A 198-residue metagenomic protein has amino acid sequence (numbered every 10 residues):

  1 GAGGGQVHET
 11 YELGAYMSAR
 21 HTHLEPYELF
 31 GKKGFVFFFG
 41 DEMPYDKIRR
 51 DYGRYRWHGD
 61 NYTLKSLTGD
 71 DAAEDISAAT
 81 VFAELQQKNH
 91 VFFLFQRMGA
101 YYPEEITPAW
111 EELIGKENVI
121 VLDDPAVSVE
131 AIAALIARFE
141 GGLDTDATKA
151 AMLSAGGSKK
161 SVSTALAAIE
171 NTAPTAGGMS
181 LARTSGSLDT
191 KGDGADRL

Functional and structural regions predicted by a protein language model:
G1-L198: Acidic, low-complexity intrinsically disordered regions
